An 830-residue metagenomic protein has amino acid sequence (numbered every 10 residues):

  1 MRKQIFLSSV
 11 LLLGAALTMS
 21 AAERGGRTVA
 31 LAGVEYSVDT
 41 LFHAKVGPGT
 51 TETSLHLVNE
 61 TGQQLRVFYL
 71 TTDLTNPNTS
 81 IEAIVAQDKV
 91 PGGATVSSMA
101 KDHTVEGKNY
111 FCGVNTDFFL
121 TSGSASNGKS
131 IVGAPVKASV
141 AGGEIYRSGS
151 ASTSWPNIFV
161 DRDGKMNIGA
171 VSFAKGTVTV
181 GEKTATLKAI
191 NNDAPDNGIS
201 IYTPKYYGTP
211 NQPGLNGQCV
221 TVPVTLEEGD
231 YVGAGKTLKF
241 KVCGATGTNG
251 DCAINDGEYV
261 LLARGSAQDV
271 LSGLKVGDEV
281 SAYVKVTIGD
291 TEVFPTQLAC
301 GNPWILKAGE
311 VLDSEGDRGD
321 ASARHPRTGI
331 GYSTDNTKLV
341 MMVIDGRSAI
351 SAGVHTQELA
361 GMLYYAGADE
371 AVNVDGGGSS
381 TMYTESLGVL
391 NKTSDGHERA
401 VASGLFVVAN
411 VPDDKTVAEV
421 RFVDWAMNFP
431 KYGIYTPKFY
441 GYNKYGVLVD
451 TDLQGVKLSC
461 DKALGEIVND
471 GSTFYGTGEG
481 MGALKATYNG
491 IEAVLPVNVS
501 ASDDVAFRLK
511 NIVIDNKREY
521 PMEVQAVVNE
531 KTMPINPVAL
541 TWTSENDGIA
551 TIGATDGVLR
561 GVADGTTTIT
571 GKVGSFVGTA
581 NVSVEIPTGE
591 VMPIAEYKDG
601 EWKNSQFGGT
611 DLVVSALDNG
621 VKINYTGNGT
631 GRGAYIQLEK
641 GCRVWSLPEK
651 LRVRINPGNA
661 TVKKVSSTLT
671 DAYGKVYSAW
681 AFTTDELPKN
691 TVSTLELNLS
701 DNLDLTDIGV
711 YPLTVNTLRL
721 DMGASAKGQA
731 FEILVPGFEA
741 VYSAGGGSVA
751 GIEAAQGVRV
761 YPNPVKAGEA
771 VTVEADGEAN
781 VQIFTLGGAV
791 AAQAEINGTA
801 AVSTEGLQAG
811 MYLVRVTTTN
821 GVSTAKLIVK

Functional and structural regions predicted by a protein language model:
A22-Y259: Zymogen propeptides
G123-S152, P156, V160, T296-L298 (+4 more regions): Conserved, well-ordered active-site substructure
P412-M592, G757-V758: Extracytoplasmic soluble-region selector
D414-V417, V741-Y761, A767: Residue-level detector of functionally pivotal "anchor" positions at catalytic/ligand-binding pockets or at interdomain
E585-G609: Extracellular carbohydrate-recognition regions
L612-A634: Short carbohydrate-recognition loop motifs
G627-D707, Q729-L734: Extracellular ligand-binding interfaces
E753-Y761, V765-K830: C-terminal outer-membrane/trafficking sorting elements
